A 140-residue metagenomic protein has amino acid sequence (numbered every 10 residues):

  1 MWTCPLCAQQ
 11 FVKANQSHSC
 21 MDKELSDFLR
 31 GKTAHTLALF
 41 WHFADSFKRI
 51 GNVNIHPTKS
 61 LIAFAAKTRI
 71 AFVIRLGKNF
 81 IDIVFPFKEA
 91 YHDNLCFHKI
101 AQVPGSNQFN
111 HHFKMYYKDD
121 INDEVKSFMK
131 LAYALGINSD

Functional and structural regions predicted by a protein language model:
M1-D140: Charge-dense, helix-prone N-terminal extensions
